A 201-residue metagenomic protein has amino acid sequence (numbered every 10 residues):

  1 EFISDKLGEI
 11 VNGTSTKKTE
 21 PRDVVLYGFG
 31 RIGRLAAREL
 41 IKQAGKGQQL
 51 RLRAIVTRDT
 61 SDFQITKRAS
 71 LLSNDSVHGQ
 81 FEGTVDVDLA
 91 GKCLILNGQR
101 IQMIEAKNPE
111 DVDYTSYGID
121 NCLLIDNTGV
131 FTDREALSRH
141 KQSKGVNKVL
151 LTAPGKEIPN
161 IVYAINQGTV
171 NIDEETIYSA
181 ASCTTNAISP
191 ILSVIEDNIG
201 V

Functional and structural regions predicted by a protein language model:
E1-V201: N-terminal Rossmann-like NAD(P) cofactor-binding subdomain of oxidoreductases, focused on the glycine-rich
